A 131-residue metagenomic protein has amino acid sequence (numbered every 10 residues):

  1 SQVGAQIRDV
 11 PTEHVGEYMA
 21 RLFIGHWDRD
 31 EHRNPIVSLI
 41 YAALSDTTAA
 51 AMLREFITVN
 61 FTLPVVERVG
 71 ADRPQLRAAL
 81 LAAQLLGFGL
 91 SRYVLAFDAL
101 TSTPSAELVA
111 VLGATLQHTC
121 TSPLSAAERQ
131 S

Functional and structural regions predicted by a protein language model:
Q2-I36: Hydrophobic alpha-helical connector segments
G4-Q6, S38-A42, A99: Short linear capping/connector segments at secondary-structure termini
M19, F23, N60-P64, V111-L112: Amphipathic alpha-helices of TPR/Sel1-like and other helical repeat/solenoid scaffolds
F23, I36-A43, L81-L85, G89: Short alpha-helical scaffolding segments that buttress acidic/His motifs in well-ordered protein cores
D28-F56: Amphipathic alpha-helical segments used for helix-helix packing
A50-R54, V65-T119, P123-R129: Hydrophobic/aromatic-rich alpha-helical bundle segments in the mid-to-C-terminal region
